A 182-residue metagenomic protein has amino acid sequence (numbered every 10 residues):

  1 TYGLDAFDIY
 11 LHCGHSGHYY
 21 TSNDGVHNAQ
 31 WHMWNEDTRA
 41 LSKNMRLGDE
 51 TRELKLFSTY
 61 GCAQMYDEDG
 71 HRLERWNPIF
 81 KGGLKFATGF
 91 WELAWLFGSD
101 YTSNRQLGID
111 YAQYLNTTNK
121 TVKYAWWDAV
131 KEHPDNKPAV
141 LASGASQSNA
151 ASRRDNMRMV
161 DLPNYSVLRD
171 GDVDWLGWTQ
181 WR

Functional and structural regions predicted by a protein language model:
T1-P78, T88, E92, V167-D172 (+1 more regions): Catalytic-core segments of thiol-dependent peptidases
Q64-R182: Active-site-proximal C-terminal subdomain of hydrolase catalytic domains
